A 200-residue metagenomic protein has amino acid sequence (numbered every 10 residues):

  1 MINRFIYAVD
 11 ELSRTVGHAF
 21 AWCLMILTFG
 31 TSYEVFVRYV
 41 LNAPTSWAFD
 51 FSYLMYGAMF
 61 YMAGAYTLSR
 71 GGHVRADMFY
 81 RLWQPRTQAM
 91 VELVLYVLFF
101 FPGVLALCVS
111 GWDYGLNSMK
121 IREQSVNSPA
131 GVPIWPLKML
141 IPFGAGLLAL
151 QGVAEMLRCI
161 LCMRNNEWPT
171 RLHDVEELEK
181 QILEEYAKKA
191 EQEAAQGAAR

Functional and structural regions predicted by a protein language model:
M1-R200: Alpha-helical transmembrane segments and membrane-interface helix-loop junctions in multi-pass membrane proteins
